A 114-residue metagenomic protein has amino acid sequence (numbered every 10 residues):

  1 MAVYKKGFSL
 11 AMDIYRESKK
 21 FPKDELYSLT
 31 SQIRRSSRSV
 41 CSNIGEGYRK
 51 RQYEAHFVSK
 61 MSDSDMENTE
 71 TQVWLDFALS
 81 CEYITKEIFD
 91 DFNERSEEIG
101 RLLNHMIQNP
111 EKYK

Functional and structural regions predicted by a protein language model:
M1-K114: Short, C-terminally biased terminal segments at protein or domain edges
